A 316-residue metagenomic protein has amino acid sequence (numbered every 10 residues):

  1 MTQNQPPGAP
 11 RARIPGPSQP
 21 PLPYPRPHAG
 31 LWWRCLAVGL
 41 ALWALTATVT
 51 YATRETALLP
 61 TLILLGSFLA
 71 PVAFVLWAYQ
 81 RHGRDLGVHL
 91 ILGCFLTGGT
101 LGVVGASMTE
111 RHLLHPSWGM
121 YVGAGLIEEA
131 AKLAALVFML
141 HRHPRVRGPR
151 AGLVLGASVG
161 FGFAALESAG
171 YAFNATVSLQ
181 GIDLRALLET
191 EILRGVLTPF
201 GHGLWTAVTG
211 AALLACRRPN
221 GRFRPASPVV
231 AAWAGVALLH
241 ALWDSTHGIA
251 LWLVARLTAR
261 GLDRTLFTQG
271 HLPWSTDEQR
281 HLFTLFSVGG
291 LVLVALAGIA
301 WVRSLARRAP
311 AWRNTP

Functional and structural regions predicted by a protein language model:
M1-P316: Hydrophobic alpha-helical segments at protein termini of multi-pass membrane proteins
